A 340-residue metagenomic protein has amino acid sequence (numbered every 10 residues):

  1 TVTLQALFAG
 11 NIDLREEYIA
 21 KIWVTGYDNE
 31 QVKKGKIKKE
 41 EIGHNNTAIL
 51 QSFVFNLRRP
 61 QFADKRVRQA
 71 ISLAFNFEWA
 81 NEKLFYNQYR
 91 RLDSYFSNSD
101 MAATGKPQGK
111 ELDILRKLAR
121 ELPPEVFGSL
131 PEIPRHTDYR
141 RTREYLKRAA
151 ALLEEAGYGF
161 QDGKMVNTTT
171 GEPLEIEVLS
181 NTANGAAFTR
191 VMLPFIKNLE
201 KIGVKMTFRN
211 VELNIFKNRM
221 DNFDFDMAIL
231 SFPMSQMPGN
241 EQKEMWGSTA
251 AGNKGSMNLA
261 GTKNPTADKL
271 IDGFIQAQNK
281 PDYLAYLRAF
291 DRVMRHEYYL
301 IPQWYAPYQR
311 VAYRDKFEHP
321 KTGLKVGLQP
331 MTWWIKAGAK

Functional and structural regions predicted by a protein language model:
T1-A6, E16, E125-A150, E154-M234: Ligand/substrate-recognition segments at binding pockets and active sites
T1-R59, Q69-A70, F75-Y95, S99 (+3 more regions): Extracellular/periplasmic solute-recognition and catalytic clefts
N11-D13, A63-R68, N76-A80, P173-E175 (+3 more regions): Loop/turn elements at helix/coil->beta-strand transitions in domains of secreted/extracellular proteins
Y18-A20, L57-R59, N87-Q88, S180-T182 (+2 more regions): A mature extracytoplasmic/lumenal domain signature
K39-G43, G163-T168, N258-L259: Short beta-strand/turn micro-motifs at beta-sheet edges
F53-P60, M206-F208, D272-Q276: Short, well-ordered beta-strand elements within core beta-sheets of diverse protein domains
R59-V67, G159, A277: Short helix-loop capping/hinge motifs at secondary-structure junctions, enriched in acidic/polar residues
L73-I133, K147-A150, A186-I196, R219-K340: Detector for C-terminal structural segments
